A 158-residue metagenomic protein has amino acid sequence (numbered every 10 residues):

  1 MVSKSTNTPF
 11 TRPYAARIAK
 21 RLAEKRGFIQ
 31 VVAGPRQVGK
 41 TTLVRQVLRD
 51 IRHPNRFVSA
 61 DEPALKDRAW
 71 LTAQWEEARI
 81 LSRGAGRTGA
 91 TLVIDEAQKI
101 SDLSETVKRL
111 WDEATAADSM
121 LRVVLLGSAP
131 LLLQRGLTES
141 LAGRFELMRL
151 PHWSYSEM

Functional and structural regions predicted by a protein language model:
M1-M158: Phosphate-binding site recognition
